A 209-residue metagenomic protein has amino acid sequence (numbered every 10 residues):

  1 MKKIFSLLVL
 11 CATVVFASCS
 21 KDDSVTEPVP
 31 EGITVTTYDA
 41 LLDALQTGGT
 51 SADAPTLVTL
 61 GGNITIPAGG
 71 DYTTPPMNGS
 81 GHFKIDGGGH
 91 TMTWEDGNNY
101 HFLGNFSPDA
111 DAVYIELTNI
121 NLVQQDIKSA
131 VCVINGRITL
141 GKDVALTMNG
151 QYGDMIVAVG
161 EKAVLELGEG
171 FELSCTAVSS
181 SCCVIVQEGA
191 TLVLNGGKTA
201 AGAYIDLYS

Functional and structural regions predicted by a protein language model:
K2-V9: Sec-dependent signal peptide recognition, specifically the positively charged N-region followed immediately by
V9, A17, L173, S180-S181: Secreted/extracellular small peptides and ectodomain modules produced from precursors
F16-I33: Bacterial Sec-dependent N-terminal signal peptides
P28-G61, T65: Acidic Gly/Asp/Thr-rich repetitive segments characteristic of extracellular carbohydrate-active and adhesion proteins
T65-K84, T93-T118, V123-T139, Q151-E161 (+1 more regions): Extracellular beta-strand-rich solenoid/capping regions of secreted or surface-exposed proteins that bind or remodel
G89-N98, I115-K128, G141-G153, L165-S180 (+1 more regions): Beta-strand-rich solenoid/repeat architectures in extracellular/passenger domains of polysaccharide-targeting enzymes
